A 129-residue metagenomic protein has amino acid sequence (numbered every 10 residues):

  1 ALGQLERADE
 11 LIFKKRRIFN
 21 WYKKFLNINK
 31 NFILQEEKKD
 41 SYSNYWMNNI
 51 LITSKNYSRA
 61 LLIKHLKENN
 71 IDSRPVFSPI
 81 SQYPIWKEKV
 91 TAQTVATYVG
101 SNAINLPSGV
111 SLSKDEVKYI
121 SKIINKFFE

Functional and structural regions predicted by a protein language model:
A1-E129: PLP-dependent aminotransferase class I/II
